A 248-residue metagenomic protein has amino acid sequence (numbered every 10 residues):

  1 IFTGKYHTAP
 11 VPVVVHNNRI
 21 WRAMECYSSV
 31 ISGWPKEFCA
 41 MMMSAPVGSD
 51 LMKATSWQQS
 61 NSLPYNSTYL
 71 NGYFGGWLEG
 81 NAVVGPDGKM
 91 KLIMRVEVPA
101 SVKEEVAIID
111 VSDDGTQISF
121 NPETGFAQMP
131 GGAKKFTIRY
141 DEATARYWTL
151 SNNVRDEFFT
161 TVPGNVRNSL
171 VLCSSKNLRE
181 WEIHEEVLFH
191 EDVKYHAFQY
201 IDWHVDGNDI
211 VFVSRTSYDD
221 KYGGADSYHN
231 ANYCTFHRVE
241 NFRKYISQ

Functional and structural regions predicted by a protein language model:
I1-A9, V13-G75, V83-P130, D141-Y147 (+3 more regions): Beta-rich carbohydrate-recognition and catalytic domains
A9-P12, L78-N81, K134-T137, Q199-D202: Beta-propeller and closely related beta-sheet repeat lectin domains
